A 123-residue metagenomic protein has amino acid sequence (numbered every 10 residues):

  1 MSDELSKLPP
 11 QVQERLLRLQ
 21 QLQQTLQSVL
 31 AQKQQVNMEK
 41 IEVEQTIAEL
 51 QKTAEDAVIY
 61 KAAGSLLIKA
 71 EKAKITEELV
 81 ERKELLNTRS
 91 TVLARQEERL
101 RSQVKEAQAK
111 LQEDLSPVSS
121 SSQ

Functional and structural regions predicted by a protein language model:
M1-Q27: Short, charge-rich amphipathic alpha-helices with coiled-coil/heptad character
S2-L8, T88, E113-Q123: Long, charged N-terminal accessory/stalk domains
L5, A94-E97: Sequence periodicity and composition characteristic of long alpha-helical coiled-coils
A31, M38, Q45, K52-E55 (+4 more regions): Residue-level recognition of alpha-helical coiled-coils, specifically the heptad-repeat register on one helix face
E49-K74: Short coil/loop "hinge" linkers that interrupt or connect long alpha-helical coiled-coils or helical hairpins
S65-R89, L93: Mid-chain, well-packed structural core segment of small domains
Q96-Q123: Non-transmembrane, heptad-repeat alpha-helical coiled-coil rod segments that act as dimerization/spacing scaffolds
